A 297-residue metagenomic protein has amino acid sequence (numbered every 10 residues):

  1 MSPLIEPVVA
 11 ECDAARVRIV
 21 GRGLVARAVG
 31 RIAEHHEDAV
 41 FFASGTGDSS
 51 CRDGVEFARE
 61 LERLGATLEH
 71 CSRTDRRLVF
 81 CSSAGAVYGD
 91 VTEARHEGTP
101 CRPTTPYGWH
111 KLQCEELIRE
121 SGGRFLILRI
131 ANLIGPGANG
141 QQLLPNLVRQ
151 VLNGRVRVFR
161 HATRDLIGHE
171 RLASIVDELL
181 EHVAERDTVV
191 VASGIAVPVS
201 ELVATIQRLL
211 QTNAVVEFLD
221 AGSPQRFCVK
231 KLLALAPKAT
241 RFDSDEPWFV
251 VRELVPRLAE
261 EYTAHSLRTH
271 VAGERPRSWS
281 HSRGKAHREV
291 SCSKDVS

Functional and structural regions predicted by a protein language model:
S2-E11, D243-S297: Amphipathic terminal alpha-helices
L4-H36: Canonical Rossmann dinucleotide-binding motif of NAD(H)/NADP(H)-dependent dehydrogenases/reductases, specifically
E34-R73, L78, A84-T92: NAD(P)H-binding glycine-rich loop region in Rossmannoid oxidoreductase-like domains and their noncatalytic homologs
R59-A66, V91-L128: Catalytic helix-loop patch of NAD(P)-dependent Rossmann-fold dehydrogenases
E116-D165, H169-E178: NAD(P)-dependent short-chain dehydrogenase/reductase
L147, I175-E178, H182-F227, T263-H281: Mid/C-terminal beta-alpha module of Rossmann-like enzyme folds, strongest in SDR-family dehydrogenases/epimerases
L172, V176, V191, V199-L202 (+2 more regions): Non-catalytic, hydrophobic alpha-helical segments
V197-V199, E217-V250: Active-site loop of classical SDR/Rossmann-like NAD(P)-dependent oxidoreductases, centered on the catalytic Tyr-X3-Lys
